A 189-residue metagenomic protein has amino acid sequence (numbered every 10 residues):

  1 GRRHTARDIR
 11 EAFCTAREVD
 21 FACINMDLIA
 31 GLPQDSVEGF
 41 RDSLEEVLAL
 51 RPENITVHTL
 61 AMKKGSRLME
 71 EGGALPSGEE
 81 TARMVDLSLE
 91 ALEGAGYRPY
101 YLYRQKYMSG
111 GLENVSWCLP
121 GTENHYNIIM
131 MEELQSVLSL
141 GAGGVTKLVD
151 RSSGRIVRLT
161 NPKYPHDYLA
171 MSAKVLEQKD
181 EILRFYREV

Functional and structural regions predicted by a protein language model:
G1-S88: Conserved non-cysteine loop/helix-boundary elements of the Radical SAM core domain that shape
T15, D42, P99-Q105, I128 (+3 more regions): Intrinsically disordered, low-complexity regions enriched in small/polar residues
A30-V37, P52-G78, P99-I129, S139-S152: Flexible glycine/acidic-rich beta-alpha junction loops that bind and position SAM and/or redox cofactors in anaerobic
A91: Short alpha-helical functional segments enriched in proximate histidine and acidic residues
G94-Y97: Short glycine-aromatic motifs
S116-V189: Radical SAM enzyme core and accessory elements
